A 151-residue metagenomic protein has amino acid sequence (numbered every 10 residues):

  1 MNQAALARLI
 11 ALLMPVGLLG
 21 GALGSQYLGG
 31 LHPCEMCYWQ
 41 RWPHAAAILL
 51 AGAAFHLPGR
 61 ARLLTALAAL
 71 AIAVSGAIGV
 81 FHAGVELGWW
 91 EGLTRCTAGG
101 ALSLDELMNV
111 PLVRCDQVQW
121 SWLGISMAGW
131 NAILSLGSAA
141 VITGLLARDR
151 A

Functional and structural regions predicted by a protein language model:
M1-P43: Transmembrane alpha-helical insertion/packing segments
N2-L13, H56-G76, A139-L146: Interfacial segments of alpha-helical transmembrane regions
G20-G24, G52, V118, T143: Alpha-helical transmembrane segments of multipass membrane proteins
G20-Q26, V74-W89: C-terminal TM-helix exit segments that contain a strictly Trp-centered aromatic cap at the helix terminus
Y27-L67: Alpha-helical transmembrane segments and their immediate interhelical/interface regions in integral membrane proteins
M36-A46, V118-G137: Membrane-interface loop-to-helix entry segments
R41, A51, T65-G79, R95-S103 (+1 more regions): Hydrophobic alpha-helical segments of small multi-pass membrane proteins
L87-A128: Extracytosolic (periplasmic/ER-lumenal) interhelical loops and adjacent juxtamembrane/interface segments of multi-pass
